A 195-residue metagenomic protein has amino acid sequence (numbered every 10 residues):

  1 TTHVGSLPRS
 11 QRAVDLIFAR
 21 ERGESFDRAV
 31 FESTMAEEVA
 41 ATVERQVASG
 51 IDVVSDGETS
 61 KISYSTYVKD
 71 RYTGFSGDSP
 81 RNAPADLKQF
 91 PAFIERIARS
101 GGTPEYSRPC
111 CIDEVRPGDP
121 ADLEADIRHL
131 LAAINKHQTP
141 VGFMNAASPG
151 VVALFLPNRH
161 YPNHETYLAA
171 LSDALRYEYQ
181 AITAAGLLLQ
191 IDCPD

Functional and structural regions predicted by a protein language model:
T1-D195: Domain-level signal for soluble alpha/beta catalytic cores
